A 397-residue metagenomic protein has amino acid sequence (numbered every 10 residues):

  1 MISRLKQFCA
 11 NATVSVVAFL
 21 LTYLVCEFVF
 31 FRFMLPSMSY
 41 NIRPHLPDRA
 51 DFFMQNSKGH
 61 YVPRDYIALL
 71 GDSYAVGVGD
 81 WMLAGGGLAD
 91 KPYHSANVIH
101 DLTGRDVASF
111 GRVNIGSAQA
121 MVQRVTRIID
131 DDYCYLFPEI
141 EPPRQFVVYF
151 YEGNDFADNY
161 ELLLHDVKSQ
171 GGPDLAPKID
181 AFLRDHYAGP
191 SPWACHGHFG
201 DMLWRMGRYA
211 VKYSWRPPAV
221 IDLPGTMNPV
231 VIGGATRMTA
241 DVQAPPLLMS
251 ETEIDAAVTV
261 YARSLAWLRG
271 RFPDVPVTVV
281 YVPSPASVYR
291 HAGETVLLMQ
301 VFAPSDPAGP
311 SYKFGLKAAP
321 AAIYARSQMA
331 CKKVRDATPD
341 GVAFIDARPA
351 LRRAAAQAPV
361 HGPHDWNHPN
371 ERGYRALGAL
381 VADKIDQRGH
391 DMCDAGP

Functional and structural regions predicted by a protein language model:
M1-P397: Extracellular glycan-modifying ectodomains
